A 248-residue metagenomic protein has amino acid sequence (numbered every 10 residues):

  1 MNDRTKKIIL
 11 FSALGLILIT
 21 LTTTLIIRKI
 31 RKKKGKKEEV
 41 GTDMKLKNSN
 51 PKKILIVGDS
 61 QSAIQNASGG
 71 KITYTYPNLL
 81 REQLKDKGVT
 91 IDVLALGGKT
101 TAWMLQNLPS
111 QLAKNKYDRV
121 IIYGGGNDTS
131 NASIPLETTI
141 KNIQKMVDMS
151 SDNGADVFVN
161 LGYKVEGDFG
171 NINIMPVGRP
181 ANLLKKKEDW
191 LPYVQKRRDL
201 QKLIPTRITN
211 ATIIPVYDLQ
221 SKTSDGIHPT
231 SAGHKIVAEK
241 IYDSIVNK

Functional and structural regions predicted by a protein language model:
R4-I30: Single-pass alpha-helical membrane anchors
F11, G167-Y217: Substrate-gating cap/lid alpha-helix
R31-A95, P109-K116: Serine-esterase "nucleophile elbow" of acetyl-processing enzymes
Q61, L94-K99, I121-S130, S151 (+2 more regions): Cell-envelope and extracellular/periplasmic
I64-N66, A95-T100, G126-E137, K185-P192 (+1 more regions): Surface-exposed cleft-lining segments at the edges of enzyme active sites
A102-I140, F158, Y163-G167: Oxyanion-hole/transition-state-stabilizing segment in secreted/luminal serine hydrolases and related acyltransferases
M104, R119, L200-I204, T209 (+1 more regions): Histidine-centered active-site loop/cap adjacent to the catalytic His in serine esterases/O-acetyl transfer systems
D152-V157: A short helix->loop->beta-strand "cap" motif at the edges of active sites that frequently abuts
